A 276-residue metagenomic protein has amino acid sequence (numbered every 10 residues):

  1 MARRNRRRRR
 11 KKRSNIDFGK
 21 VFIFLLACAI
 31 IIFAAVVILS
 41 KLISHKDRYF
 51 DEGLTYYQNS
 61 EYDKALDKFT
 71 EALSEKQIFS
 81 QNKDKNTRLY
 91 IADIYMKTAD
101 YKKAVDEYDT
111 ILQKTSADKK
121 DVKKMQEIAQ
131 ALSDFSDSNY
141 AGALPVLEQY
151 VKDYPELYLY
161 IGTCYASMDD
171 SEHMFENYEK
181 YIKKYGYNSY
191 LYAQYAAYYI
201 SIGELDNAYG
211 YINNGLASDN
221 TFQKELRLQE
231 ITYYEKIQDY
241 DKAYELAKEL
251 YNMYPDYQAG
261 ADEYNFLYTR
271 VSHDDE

Functional and structural regions predicted by a protein language model:
M1-F18: N-terminal Lys/Arg-rich, disordered targeting/topogenic segments
H45-F79, D93, K97, A129-G142 (+3 more regions): Alpha-helical segment of the N-proximal tetratricopeptide repeat
F50-D51, N82-Y90, K120-A129, P155-T163 (+3 more regions): Alpha-solenoid helical repeat scaffolds
Q58, K97, L132-D137, S167-M168 (+3 more regions): Register position in tetratricopeptide repeats
Y62-D63, Y101, Y140, S171 (+2 more regions): TPR-repeat structural position
A72, T110-I111, L147-Y150, K180-Y181 (+2 more regions): Canonical positions in the second alpha-helix
Q77, N82, S116-A117, K152-P155 (+3 more regions): Short coil turns that delineate tetratricopeptide repeat
